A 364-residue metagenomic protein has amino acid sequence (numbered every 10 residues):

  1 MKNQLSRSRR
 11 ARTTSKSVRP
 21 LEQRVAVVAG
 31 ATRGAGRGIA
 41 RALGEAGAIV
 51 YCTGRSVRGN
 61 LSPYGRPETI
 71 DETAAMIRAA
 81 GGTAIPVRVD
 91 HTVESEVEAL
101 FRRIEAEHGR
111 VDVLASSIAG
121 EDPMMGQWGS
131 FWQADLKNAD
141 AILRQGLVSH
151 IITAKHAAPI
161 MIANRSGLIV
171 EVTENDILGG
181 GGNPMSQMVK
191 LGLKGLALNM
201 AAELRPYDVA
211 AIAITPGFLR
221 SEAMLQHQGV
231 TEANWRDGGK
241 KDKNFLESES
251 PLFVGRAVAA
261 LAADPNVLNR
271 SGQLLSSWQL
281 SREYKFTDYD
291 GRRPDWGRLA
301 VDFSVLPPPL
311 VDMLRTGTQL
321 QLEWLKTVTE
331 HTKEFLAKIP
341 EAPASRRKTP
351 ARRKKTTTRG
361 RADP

Functional and structural regions predicted by a protein language model:
R24, G82-T83, R110-V111, M161-N175 (+2 more regions): Active-site loop of short-chain dehydrogenase/reductase
V25, T32-R33: Conserved glycine-rich cofactor-binding loop
A46-E72: Conserved glycine-rich Rossmann-like NAD(P)H-binding loop of the short-chain dehydrogenase/reductase
R78-E94: Rossmann-fold cofactor-recognition segment
G120-M124, W132-N138, I142, L168-P206 (+1 more regions): Catalytic loop of short-chain dehydrogenase/reductase
A154-K155, L198: A short, exposed helix-loop element centered on a Lys and neighboring polar residues
A213, E232-H331, L336: C-terminal helical subdomain
